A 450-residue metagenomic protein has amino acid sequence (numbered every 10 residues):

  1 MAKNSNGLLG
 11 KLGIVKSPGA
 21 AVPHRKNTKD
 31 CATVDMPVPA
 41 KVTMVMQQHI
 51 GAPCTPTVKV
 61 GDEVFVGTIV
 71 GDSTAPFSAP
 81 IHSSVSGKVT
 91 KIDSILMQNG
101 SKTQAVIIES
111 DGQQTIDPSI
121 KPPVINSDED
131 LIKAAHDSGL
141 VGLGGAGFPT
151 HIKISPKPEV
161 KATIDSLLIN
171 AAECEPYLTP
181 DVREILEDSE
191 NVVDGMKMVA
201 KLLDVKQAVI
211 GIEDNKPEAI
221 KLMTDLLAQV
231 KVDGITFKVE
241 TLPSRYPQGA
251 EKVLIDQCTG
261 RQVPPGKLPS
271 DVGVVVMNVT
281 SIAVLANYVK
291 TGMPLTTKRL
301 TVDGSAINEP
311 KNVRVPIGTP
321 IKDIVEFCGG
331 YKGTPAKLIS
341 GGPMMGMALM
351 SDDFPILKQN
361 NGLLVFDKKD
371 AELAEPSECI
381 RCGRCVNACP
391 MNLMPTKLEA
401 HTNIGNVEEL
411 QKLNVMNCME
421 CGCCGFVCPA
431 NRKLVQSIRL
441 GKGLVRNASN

Functional and structural regions predicted by a protein language model:
M1-T57: N-terminal, Lys/Arg-enriched amphipathic/low-complexity engagement segments that precede the first folded domain
K59-D72, K91: Short, well-structured beta-strand-loop connectors
G87-V89: Conserved hydrophobic positions within beta-strands
K91, L96-F148, S155-K161, P217 (+2 more regions): Acidic low-complexity segments
G142, L167-D181, A306: Gly-rich Lys/Arg/Thr-decorated short loops/hinges at beta-loop-alpha junctions or inter-strand turns that position
K161, V205-I321, F327-K332, G342: Hydrophobic alpha-helical positions that pack around
L186-L202: Histidine-anchored nucleotide/phosphate-binding helix
N360-P376, V386, P390-N450: Ferredoxin-type iron-sulfur electron-transfer modules in oxidoreductases and energy-metabolism complexes
